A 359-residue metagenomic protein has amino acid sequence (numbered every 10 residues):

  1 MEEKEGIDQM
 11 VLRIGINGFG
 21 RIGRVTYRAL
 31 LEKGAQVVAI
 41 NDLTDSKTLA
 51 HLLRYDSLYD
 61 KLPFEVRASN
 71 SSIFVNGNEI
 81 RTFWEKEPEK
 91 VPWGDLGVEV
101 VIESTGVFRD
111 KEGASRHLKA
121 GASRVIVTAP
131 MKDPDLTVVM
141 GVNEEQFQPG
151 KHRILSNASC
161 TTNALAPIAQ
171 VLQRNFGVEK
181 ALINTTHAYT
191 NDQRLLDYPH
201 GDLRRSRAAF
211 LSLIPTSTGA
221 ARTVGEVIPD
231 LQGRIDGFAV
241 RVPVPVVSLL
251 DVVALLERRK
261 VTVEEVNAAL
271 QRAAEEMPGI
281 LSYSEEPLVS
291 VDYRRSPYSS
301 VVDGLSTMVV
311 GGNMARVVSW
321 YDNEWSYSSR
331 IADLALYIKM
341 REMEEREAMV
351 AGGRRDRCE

Functional and structural regions predicted by a protein language model:
M1-R13, E32, M343-E359: Basic/polar N-terminal segments that are highly enriched at the extreme N-terminus, encompassing both cleavable
E5-S206, I331-D333: N-terminal Rossmann-like NAD(P) cofactor-binding subdomain of oxidoreductases, focused on the glycine-rich
N17, T44-K47, L96, E112 (+12 more regions): Conserved active-site and cofactor/substrate-binding residues in soluble primary-metabolism enzymes
L58, N78, L96, N143-E145 (+11 more regions): Short capping/connector residues at structural and topological boundaries
I73, V138-M140, I154, L196 (+5 more regions): Short clusters of hydrophobic/aromatic residues that line enzyme substrate/ligand-binding pockets
L136, L211, L250: Small-molecule pocket liners
R174-P245: Acidic, glycine-rich segments within the central catalytic cores of soluble metabolic enzymes that bind/position
G237, L249, V253-E359: C-terminal active-site/capping subdomain that shapes the small-molecule cofactor and substrate pocket of enzyme
